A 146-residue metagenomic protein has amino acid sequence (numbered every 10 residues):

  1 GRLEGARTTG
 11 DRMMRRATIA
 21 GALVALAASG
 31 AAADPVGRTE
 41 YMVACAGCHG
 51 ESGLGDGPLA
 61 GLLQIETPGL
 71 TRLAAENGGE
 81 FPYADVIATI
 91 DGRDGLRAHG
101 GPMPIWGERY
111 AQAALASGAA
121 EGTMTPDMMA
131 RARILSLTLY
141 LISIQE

Functional and structural regions predicted by a protein language model:
G1-M13: Short, Lys/Arg-enriched N-terminal segments with co-localized hydrophobic residues within the first ~10-30 amino acids
A17-A27: Sec-dependent N-terminal signal peptides
A25-Y41, T71-G79: Electrostatic cytochrome c docking/interface patches
R38-I65, G79-E80, A88-P104, I144-E146: Periplasmic/extracellular electron-transfer cofactor-ligation site, primarily the c-type cytochrome heme-c attachment
G61, P68, I90-A132: Axial heme c-ligation environment in periplasmic c-type cytochrome domains
R131-Q145: C-terminal partner/receptor-binding element of secreted or periplasmic proteins
